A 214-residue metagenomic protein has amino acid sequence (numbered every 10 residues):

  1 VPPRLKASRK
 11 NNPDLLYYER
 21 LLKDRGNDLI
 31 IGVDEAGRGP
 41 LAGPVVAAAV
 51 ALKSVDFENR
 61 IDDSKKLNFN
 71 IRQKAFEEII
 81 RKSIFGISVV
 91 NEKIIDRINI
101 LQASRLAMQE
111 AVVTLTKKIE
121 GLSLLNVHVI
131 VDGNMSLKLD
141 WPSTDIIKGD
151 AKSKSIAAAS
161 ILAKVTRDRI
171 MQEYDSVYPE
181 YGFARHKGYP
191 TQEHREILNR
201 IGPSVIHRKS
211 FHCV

Functional and structural regions predicted by a protein language model:
V1-V214: RNase H-like, Mg2+-dependent phosphodiesterase core, and more generally RNA phosphate-backbone-engaging helix-loop
